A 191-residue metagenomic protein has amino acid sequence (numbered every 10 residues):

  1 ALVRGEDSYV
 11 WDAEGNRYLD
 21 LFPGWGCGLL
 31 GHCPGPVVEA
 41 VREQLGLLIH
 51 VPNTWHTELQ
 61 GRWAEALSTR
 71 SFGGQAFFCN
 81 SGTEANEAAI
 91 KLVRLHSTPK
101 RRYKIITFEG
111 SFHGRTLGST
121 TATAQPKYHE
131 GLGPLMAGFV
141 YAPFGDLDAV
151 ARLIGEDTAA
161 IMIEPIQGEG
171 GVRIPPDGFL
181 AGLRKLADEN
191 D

Functional and structural regions predicted by a protein language model:
A1-D20: Active-site and channel-lining beta-strand-loop segments that bind or position nucleotide-derived/phosphorylated
A1-E6, G26, E43, L186-N190: Conserved PLP-binding active-site segment in aminotransferase class I/II-type PLP enzymes
V3, D7, P34, H56-Q60 (+8 more regions): Generic structural signal for well-ordered, non-membrane alpha-helical segments in soluble metabolic enzymes
G5, G110-Q167, G171-K185, E189: PLP-dependent aminotransferase-class I/II
D7-Y9, Q75, K104, G138: Conserved beta-strand and immediately adjacent loop positions that scaffold enzyme active sites
Y9, L29-L30, V140-Y141: Short, well-ordered beta-strand elements within core beta-sheets of diverse protein domains
W11-D12, L30-H32, T121-A122: Short beta-strand-to-turn element immediately C-terminal to the catalytic PLP-Schiff-base lysine in fold type I
R17-I106: Glycine-rich loop-to-alpha-helix module at the N-terminal edge of alpha/beta enzyme cores
